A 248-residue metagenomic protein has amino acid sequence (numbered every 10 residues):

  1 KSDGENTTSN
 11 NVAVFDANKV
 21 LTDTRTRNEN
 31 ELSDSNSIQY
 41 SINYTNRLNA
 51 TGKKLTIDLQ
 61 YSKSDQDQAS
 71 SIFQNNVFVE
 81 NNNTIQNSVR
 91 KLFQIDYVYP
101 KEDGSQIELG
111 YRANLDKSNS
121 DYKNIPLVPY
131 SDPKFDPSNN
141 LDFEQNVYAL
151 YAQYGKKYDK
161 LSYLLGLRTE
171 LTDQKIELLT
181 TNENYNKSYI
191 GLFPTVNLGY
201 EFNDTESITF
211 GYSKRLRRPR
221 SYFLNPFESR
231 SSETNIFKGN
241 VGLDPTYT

Functional and structural regions predicted by a protein language model:
K1-D3, E29-E177: Face-selective signature of the C-terminal outer-membrane beta-barrel domain
E5, T45-R47, I208, L216-R218: A surface-exposed, glycine/aromatic-enriched loop/edge motif typical of exported proteins
E5-L21, D67-N76, S120-V128, K175-N182 (+2 more regions): Outer-membrane beta-barrel translocator domains and adjoining extracellular loop/strand segments of Gram-negative
S37, S88-R90, V147, Y189-G191 (+2 more regions): Membrane-spanning beta-strands of outer-membrane beta-barrel proteins
N139-N146, L216-T248: Outer-membrane beta-barrel signature, preferentially recognizing the C-terminal barrel domain of Gram-negative
L167-T172, N184, S213-P219, F227-S229: Active/binding-pocket-proximal capping segment
